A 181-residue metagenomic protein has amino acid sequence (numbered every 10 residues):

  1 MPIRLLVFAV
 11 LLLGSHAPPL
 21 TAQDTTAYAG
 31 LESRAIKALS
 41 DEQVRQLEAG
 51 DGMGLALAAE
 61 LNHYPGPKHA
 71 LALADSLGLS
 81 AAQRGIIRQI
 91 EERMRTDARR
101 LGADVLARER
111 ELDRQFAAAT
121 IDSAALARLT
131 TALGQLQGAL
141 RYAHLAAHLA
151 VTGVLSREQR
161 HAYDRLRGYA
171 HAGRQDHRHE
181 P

Functional and structural regions predicted by a protein language model:
M1-L5: Positively charged n-region of N-terminal signal peptides that target proteins for export
L6-H16: Bacterial N-terminal signal peptides
H16-A17, H63: Selective for proline/serine-rich intrinsically disordered segments in cytosolic/nuclear regulatory regions
P18-A22: Sec/Tat signal peptide C-region and signal peptidase I cleavage site
Q23-P181: Charge-rich (acidic/polar
